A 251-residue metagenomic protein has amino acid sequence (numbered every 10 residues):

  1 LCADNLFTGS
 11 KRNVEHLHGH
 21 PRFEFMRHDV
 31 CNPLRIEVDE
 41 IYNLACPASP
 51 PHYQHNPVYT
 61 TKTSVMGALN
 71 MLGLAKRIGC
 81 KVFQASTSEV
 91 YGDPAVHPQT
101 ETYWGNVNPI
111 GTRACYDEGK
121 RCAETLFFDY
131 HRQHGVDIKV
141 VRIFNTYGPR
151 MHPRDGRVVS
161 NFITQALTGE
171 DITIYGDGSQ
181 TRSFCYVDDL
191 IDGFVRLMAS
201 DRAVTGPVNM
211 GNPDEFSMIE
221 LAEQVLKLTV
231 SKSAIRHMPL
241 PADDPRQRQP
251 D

Functional and structural regions predicted by a protein language model:
L1-T146, A166, D188-I191, L197: N-terminal Rossmann-like NAD(P)+-binding domain of SDR-like oxidoreductases, especially those catalyzing
G9, H55, T63-M66, A114-D117 (+5 more regions): Residue-level signal for the nucleotide or nucleotide-sugar donor/cofactor binding architecture
K11-V14, E124, S160, I219 (+2 more regions): Short, surface-exposed alpha-helical segments at coil->helix boundaries
H28-D29, L69-N70, N145, T164-D251: C-terminal substrate-binding subdomain of Rossmann-fold SDR/epimerase-dehydratase oxidoreductases
I78, A123, F144, H152 (+3 more regions): Small/flexible residues
H97-P98, P153-N161: A glycine/serine/threonine-rich, flexible loop-to-helix segment that serves as the NAD(P) cofactor-binding "lid"
